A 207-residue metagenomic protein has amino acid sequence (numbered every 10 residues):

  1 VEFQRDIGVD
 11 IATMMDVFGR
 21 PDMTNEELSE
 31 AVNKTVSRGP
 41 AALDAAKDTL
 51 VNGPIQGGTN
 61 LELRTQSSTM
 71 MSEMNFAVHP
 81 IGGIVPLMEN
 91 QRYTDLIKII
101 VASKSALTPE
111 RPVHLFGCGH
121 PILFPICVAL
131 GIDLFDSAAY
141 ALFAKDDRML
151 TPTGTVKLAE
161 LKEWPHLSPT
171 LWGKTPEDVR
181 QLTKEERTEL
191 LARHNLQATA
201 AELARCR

Functional and structural regions predicted by a protein language model:
V1-V51, I55-R64: Active-site beta->alpha loop and helix N-cap motifs at the rims of alpha/beta catalytic domains
N33-V36, A45-H194, A198: Glycine-rich phosphate/ribose-binding loops and adjacent secondary-structure elements that form binding surfaces
A138, C206-R207: Conserved phosphate/anionic-ligand binding catalytic regions in large, soluble enzymes, centered on
S168-P169, L203-C206: Short cysteine-rich clusters marking metal-coordination/redox-active sites
